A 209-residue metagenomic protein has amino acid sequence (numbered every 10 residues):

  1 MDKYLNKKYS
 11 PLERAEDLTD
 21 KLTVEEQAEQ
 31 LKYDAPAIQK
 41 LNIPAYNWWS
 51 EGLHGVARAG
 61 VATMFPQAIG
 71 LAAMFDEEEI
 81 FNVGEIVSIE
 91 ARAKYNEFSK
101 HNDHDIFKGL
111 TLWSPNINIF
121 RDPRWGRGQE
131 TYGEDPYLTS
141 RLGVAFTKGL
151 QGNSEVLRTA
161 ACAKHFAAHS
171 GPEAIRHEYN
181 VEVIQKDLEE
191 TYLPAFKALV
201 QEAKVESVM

Functional and structural regions predicted by a protein language model:
M1-M209: Glycoside hydrolase catalytic-domain context in secreted enzymes
